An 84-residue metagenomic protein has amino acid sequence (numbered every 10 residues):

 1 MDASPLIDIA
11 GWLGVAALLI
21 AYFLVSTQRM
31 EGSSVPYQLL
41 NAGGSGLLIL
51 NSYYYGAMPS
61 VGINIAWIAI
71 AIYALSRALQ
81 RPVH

Functional and structural regions predicted by a protein language model:
S4-A16, S60-I68: Structural signature of hydrophobic alpha-helical transmembrane segments
W12-S26: N-terminal signal-anchor/start-transfer transmembrane helix
L19-F23, G46-Y53, I72: Alpha-helical transmembrane segments of multipass membrane proteins
S26-Y37: Short, amphipathic, aromatic/basic-enriched membrane-interface segments that mark the entry/exit of transmembrane
L40, G44, A66-W67: Transmembrane alpha-helical core residues of multi-pass small-molecule transporters, especially secondary transporters
G56-A57: Short helix-adjacent coil turns
W67-S76: Alpha-helical transmembrane segments and their membrane-interface exit regions
Q80-H84: Short, charged juxtamembrane terminal tails flanking transmembrane helices
